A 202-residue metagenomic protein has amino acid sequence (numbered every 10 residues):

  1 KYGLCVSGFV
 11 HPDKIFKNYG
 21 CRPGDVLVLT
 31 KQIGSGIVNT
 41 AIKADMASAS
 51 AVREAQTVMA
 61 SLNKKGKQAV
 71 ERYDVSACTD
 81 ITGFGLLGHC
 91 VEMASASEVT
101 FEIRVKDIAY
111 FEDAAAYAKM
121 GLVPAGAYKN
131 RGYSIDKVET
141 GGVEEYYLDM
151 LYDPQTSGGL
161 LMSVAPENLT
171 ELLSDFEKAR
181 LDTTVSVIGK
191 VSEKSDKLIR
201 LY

Functional and structural regions predicted by a protein language model:
K1-Y202: Helix-biased detector of long, well-ordered alpha-helical tracts
